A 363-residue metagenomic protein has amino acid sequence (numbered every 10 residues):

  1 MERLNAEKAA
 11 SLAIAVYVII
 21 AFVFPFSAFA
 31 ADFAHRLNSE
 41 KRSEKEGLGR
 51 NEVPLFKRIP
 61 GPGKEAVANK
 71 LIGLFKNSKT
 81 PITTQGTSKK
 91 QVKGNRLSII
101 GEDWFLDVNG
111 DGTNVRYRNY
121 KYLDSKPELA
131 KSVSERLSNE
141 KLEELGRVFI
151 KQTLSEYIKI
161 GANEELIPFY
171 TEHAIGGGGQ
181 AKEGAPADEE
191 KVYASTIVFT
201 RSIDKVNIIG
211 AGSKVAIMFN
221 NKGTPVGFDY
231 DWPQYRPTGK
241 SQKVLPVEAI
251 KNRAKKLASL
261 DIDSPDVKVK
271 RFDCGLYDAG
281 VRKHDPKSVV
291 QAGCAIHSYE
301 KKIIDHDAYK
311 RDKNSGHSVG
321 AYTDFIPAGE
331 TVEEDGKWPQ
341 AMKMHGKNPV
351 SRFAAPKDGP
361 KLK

Functional and structural regions predicted by a protein language model:
E2-V16: Bacterial N-terminal signal peptides that target proteins for export
A13-P25: Bacterial N-terminal signal peptides
F29-T196, I203-D204, D229-K255, D305 (+1 more regions): Preferential activation on post-signal-peptide N-terminal prodomains/segments of secreted or lumenal proteins
W104-G110, V215-F219, F272: Broad, structure-driven detector of short, well-ordered beta-strand segments within folded domains
G146, I217, A295-H297, K301: Conserved histidines in hydrophobic membrane contexts and catalytic metal-binding motifs
I197-F199, V206-V215, F219-Y230, Y235: Extended amphipathic alpha-helical interaction segments
W232-H297: Charged, low-complexity helical/coil segments in non-catalytic cytosolic or luminal regions
L276-Q291, E300-Y309, W338, V350 (+1 more regions): Accessory, solvent-exposed terminal regions and/or long lumenal/extracellular loops of proteins
